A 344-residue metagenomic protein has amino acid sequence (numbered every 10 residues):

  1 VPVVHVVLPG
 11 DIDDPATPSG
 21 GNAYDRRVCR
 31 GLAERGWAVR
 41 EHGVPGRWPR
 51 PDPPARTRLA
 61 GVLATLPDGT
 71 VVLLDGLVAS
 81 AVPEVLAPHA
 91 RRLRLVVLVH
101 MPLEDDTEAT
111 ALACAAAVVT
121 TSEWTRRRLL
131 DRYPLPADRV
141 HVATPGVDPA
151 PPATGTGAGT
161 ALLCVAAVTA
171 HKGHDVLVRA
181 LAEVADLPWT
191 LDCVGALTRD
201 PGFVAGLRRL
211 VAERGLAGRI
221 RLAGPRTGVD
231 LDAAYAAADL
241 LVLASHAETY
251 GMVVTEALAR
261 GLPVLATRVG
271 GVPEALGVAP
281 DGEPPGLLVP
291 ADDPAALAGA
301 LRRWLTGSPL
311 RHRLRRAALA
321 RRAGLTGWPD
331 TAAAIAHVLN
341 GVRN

Functional and structural regions predicted by a protein language model:
R50-P54, T306-L339: A charged, aromatic-enriched C-terminal amphipathic alpha-helix characteristic of glycosyltransferases across folds
V119, A153-K172, V178-E183, D192: Conserved donor-binding/catalytic core segment of Leloir-type glycosyltransferases
W124, G146: Carbohydrate-associated surface elements
V204-R226: Nucleotide-activated donor-binding/catalytic signature segment of Leloir-type glycosyltransferases, i.e., the conserved
P225-R226, A233-A238: Short alpha-helical donor nucleotide-sugar binding micro-motif in glycosyltransferases
H246: Aromatic "clamp/platform" in nucleotide-sugar-dependent glycosyltransferases that forms part of the donor/acceptor
P263-A266, G270-P273: Short hydrophobic beta-strand element within catalytic cores of glycosyltransferases and related nucleotide-activated
V278-P294, R303-S308: Conserved acidic donor-binding segment of nucleotide-sugar-dependent glycosyltransferases
